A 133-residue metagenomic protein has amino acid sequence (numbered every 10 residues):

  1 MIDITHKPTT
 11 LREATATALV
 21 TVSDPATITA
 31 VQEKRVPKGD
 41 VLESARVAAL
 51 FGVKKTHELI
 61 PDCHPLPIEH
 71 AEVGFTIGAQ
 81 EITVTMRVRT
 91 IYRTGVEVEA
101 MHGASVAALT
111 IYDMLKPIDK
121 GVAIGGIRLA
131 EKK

Functional and structural regions predicted by a protein language model:
M1-H64, E69-K133: C-terminal binding/interaction regions
